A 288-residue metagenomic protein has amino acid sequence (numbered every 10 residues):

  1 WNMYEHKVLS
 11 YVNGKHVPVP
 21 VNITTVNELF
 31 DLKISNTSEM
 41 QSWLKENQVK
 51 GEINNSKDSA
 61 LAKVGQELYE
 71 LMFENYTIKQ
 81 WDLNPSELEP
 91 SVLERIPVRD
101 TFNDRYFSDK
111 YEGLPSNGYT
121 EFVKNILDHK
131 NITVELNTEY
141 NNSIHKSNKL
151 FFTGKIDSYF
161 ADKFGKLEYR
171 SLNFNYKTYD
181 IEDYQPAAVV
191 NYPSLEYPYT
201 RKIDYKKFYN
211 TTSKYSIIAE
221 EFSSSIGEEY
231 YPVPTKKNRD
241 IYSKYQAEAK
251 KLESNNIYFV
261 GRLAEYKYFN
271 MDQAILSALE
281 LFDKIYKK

Functional and structural regions predicted by a protein language model:
W1-N13, L68-E70: A short alpha-helix-loop-beta-strand transition element characteristic of N-terminal alpha/beta dinucleotide-binding
M3-E5, V134-E139, G261: Short loop/edge segments at beta-strand edges and connector loops that shape dinucleotide/nucleotide cofactor-binding
K15, P20-K149, F160: Active-site/ligand-binding neighborhood in enzyme catalytic cores
V19, E220, V260: Hydrophobic residues at beta-strand termini and immediately following loops that shape nucleotide-binding pockets
E112-Y119, Y192, K267-A274: Aromatic-acidic/polar surface patches that form glycan- and anion
T138-E248, L252: Mid-domain catalytic core of redox enzymes that form a hydrophobic substrate pocket/lid adjacent to a catalytic redox
P232-K288: C-terminal catalytic lobe of FAD-dependent flavoproteins
